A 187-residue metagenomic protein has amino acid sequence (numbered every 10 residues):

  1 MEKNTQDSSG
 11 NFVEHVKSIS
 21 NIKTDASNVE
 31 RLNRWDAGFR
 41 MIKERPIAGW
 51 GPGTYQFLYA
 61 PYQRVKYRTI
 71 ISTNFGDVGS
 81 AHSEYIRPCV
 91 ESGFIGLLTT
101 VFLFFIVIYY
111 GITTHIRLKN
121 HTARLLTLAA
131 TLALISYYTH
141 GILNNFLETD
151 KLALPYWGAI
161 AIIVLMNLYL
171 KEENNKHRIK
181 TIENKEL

Functional and structural regions predicted by a protein language model:
M1-A26, R34-E44, P52, F57: A membrane-periplasm/extracellular boundary helix in multi-pass inner-membrane enzymes that assemble envelope glycans
E2-G10, K66-G76, H115-L125: Short helix-coil transition/hinge motifs at the ends and kinks of transmembrane helices, capturing the brief
N11, T54, S80, A130 (+1 more regions): Generic alpha-helical secondary structure signal
I22-D36, A48-S92: Long extracytoplasmic/lumenal interhelical loops at the membrane interface of multi-pass membrane proteins
P61, Y110-T113, G141: Transmembrane helix-loop junction
E91-I135: Hydrophobic transmembrane alpha-helices and their immediate junctions
T114-A123, N175-L187: Membrane-interfacial, low-structure loops and terminal tails that flank and connect transmembrane helices in multi-pass
T127-E183: Transmembrane alpha-helices of multi-pass inner-membrane enzymes
